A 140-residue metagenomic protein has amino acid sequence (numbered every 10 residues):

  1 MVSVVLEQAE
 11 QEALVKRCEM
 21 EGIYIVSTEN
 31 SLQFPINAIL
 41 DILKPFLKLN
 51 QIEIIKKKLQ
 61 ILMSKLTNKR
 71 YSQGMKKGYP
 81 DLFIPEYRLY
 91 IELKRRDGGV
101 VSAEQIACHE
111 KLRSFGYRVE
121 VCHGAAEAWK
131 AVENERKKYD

Functional and structural regions predicted by a protein language model:
M1-D140: Catalytic phosphate/metal-binding cores of nucleic-acid and nucleotide-processing enzymes, i.e., regions that mediate
